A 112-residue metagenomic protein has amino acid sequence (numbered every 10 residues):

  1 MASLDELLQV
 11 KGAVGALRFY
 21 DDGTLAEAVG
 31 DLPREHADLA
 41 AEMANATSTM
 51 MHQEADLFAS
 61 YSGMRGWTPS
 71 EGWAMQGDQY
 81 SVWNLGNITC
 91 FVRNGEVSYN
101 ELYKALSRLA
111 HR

Functional and structural regions predicted by a protein language model:
M1-R112: Non-catalytic interaction/Regulatory regions outside core domains
